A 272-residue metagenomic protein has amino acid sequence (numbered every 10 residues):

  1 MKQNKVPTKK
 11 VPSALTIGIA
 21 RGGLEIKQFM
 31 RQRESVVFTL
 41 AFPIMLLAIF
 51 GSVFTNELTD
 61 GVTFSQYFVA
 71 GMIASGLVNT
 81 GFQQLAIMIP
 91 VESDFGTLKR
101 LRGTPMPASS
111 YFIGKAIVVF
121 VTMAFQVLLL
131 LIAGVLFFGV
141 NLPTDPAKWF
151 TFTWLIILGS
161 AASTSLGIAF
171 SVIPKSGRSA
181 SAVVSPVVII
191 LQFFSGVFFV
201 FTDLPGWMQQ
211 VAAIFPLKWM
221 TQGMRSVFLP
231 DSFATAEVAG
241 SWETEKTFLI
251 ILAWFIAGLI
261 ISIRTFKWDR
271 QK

Functional and structural regions predicted by a protein language model:
K2-F42, K272: Aromatic- and glycine-rich beta-strand/loop motifs that create alpha-glucan
K2-K5, F228-S232, V238, W242 (+1 more regions): Junction motif at the cytosolic side of a transmembrane helix
P7-T8, R31, S35, Q66-G71 (+4 more regions): Short alpha-helical transmembrane interface motifs in multi-pass membrane proteins
S13-R21, V197-E237, T244-E245: Short hydrophobic, aromatic-rich alpha-helical segments embedded in or entering the lipid bilayer of multi-pass
F29, G81-M106, K272: Transmembrane helix boundary and interhelical loop/hinge segments in multi-pass membrane proteins
M30-N56, S65-Q84, A124-Q126, P186-F193 (+1 more regions): Hydrophobic alpha-helical transmembrane segments of multi-pass membrane transport/permease proteins
I49-E57, S171-K218: Transmembrane helix segments
A108, F112-L191, T244-F248, L252 (+1 more regions): Alpha-helical transmembrane segments and their short interhelical loops
